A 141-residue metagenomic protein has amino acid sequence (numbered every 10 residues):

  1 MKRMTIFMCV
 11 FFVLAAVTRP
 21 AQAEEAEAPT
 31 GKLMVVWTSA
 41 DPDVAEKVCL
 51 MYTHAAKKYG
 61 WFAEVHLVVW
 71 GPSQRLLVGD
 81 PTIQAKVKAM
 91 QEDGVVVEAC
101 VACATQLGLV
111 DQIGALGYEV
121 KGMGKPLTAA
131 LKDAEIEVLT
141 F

Functional and structural regions predicted by a protein language model:
M1-F7: Bacterial N-terminal signal peptides that target proteins for export
F7-A16: Bacterial N-terminal signal peptides
T18-E25: Boundary at the C-terminal end of the N-terminal hydrophobic targeting segment
M34-C49, S73-V78: Short, glycine-rich nucleotide/cofactor-binding loops
E46-F62: Histidine-anchored nucleotide/phosphate-binding helix
T53, E64-G71, V97-C103: Short internal beta-strands
T82-V110: A glycine-rich helix N-cap at a beta->alpha junction
A89, E98, G108, G114-A130 (+1 more regions): A short aromatic-anchored loop/beta-hairpin motif
